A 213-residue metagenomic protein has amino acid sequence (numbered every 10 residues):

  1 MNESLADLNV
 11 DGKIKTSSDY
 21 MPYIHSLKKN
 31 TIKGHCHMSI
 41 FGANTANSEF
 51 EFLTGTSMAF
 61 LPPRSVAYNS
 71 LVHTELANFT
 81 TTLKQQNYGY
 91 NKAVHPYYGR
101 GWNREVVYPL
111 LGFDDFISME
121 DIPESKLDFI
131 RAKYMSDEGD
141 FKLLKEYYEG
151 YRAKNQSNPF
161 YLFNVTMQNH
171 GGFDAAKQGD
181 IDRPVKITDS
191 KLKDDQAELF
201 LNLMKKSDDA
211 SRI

Functional and structural regions predicted by a protein language model:
M1-I213: Solvent-exposed soluble domains appended to multi-pass membrane proteins
